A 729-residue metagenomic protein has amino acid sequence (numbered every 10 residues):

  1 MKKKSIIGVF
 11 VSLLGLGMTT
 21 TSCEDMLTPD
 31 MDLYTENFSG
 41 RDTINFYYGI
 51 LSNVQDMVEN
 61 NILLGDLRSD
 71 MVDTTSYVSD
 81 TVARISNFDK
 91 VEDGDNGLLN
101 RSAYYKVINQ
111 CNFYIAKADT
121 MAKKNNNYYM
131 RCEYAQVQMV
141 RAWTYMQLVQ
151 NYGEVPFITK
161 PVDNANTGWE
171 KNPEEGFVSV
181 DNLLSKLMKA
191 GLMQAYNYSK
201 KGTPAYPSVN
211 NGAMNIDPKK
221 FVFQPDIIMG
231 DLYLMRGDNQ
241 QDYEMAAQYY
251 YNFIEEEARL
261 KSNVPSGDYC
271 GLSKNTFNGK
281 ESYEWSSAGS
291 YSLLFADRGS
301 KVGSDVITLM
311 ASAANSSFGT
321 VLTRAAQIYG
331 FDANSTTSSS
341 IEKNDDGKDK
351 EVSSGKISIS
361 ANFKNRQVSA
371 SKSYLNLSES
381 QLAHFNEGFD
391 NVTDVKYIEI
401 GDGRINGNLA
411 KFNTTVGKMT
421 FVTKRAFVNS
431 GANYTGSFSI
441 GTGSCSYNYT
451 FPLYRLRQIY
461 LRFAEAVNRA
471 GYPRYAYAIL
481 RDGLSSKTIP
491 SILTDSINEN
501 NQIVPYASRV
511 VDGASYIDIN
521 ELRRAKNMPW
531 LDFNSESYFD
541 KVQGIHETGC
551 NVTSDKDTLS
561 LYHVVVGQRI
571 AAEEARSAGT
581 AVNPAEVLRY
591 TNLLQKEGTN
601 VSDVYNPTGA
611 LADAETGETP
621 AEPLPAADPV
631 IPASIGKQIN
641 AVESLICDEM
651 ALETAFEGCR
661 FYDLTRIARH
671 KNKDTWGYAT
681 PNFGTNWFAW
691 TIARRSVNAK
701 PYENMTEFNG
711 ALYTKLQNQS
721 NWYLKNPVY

Functional and structural regions predicted by a protein language model:
C23-E24, A213-D217, S446-F451, S515-Y729: Long, intrinsically disordered, low-complexity segments
C23-T75, A247, G267, K348 (+2 more regions): Membrane-proximal, proline-rich intrinsically disordered regions
L33-R41, N61-D73, G202-K350, G355 (+3 more regions): Short, surface-exposed recognition loops and adjoining beta-strand edges that mediate ligand/DNA contacts, enriched
N45, D80-Y152, N172-S185, K189-G202 (+4 more regions): Conserved, well-structured interaction surfaces
V149-P156, M235-Q240, G471: Short coil/turn linking the two alpha-helices of tandem helical-hairpin repeats
E342-R455, S496-N498, I503-A507, T558: Flexible, polar/acidic helix-loop-strand segments at domain edges
